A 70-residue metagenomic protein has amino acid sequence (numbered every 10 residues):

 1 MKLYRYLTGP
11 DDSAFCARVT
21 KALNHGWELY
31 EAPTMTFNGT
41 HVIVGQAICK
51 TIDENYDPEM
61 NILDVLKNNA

Functional and structural regions predicted by a protein language model:
M1-A70: Terminus-proximal functional modules
